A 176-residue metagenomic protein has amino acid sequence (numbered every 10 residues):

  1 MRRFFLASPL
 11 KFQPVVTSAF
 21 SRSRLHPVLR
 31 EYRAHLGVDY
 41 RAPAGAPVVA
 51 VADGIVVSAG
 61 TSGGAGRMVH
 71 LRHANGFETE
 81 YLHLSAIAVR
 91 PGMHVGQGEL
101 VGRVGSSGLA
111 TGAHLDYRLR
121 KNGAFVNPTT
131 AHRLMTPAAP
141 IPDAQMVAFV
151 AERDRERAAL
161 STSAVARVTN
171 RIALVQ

Functional and structural regions predicted by a protein language model:
R2-E156: Catalytic cores of peptidoglycan-degrading enzymes
F149-Q176: C-terminal recognition in membrane/secretory proteostasis and scaffolding
